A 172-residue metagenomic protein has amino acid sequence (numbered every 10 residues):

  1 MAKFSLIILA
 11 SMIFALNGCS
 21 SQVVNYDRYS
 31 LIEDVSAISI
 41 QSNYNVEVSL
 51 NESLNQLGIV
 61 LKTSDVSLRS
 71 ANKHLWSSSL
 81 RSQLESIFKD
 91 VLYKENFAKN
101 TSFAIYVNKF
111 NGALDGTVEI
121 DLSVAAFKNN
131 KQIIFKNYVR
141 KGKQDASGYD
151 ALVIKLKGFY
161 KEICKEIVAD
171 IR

Functional and structural regions predicted by a protein language model:
M1-C19: Sec-dependent bacterial lipoprotein signal peptides
N17-S77: A structural "domain/chain start" motif
S20-L31, D90-I133, G142-S147: Surface-exposed short loop/turn segments
V23-V24, Q83, I87, E162: Short amphipathic alpha-helical face segments that pack within enzyme cores and frequently flank/anchor catalytic
V60, D65-H74, K131-K165: Short secondary-structure boundary motifs at beta->alpha junctions and helix caps
S70-F97: Mid-chain, structured segments of secreted extracytoplasmic proteins
K89, Y93, Y160, C164 (+1 more regions): Short amphipathic alpha-helical signal-transduction/dimerization elements
